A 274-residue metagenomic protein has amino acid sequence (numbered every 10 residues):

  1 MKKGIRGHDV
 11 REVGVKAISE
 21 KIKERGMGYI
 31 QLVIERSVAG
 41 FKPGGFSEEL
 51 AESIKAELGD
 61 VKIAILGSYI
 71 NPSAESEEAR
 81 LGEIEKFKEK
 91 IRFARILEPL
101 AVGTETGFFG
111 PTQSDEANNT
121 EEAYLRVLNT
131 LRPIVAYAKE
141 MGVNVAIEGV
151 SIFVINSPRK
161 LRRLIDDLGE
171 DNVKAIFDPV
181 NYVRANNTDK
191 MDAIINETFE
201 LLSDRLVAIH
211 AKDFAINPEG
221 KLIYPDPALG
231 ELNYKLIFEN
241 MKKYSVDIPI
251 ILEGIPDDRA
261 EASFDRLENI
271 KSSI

Functional and structural regions predicted by a protein language model:
M1-K3, G26-G28, G59-A64, L97-L100 (+4 more regions): Short, well-ordered coil/turn segments that N-cap beta-strands
M1-V13: Boundary/entry segment of secreted carbohydrate-active catalytic domains
R11-I22, G82-I91, T188-F199: Short, acidic/polar
K16-A17, E52, E57-D60, E75-A175: Active-site acidic/histidine proton-transfer and metal-coordination neighborhood in alpha/beta enzyme cores
K16-E35, L97-E98: Catalytic domains of carbohydrate-active enzymes, especially glycoside hydrolases
I22, I30, E83, A94 (+5 more regions): Conserved, mostly hydrophobic/aromatic
I30, R36, L66, R132-E231: Acidic/histidine-rich catalytic cores of soluble enzymes
L32-I54, T106-Q113: Glycine-rich, proline-tolerant flexible connector loops at the mouths of alpha/beta enzymes
